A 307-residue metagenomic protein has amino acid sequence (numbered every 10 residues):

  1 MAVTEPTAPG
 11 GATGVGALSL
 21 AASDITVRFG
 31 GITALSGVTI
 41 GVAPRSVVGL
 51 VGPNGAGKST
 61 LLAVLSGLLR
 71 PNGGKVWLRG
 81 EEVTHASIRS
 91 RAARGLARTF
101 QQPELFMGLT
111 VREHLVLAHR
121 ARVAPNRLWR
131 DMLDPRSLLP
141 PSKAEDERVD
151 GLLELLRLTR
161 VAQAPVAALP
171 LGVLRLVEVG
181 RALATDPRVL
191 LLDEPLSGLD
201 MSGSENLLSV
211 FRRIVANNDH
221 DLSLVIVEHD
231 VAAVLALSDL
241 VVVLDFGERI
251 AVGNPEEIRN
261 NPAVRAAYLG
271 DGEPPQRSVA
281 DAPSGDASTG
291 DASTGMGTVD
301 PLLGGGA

Functional and structural regions predicted by a protein language model:
A2-D281, V299-A307: Glycine-rich phosphate-binding loops of nucleotide-dependent enzymes
